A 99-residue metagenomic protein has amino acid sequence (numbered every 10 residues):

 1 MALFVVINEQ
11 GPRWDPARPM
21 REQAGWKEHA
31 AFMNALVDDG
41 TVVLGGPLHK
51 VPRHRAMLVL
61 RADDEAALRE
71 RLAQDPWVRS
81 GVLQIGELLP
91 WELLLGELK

Functional and structural regions predicted by a protein language model:
M1-K99: Conserved, structured core segments of small domains
